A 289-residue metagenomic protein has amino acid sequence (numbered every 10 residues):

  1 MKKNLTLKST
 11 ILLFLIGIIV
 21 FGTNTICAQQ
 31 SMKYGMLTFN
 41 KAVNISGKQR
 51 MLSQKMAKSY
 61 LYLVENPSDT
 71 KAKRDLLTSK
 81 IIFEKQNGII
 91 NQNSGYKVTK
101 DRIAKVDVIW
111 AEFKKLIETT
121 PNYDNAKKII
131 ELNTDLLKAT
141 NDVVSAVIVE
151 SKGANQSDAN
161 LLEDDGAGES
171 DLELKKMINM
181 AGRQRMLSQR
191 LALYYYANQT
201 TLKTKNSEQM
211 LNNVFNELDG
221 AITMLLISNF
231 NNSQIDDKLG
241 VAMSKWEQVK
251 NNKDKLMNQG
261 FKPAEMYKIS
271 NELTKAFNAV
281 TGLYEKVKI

Functional and structural regions predicted by a protein language model:
M1-S9: Positively charged n-region of N-terminal signal peptides that target proteins for export
L12-F21: Bacterial N-terminal signal peptides
T23, A28-Q29: Boundary of Sec targeting at the N-terminus
Q29-M36, K58, K114-T119, Q156-E169 (+3 more regions): Short, charged/polar, low-complexity loop and linker segments that flank or interrupt alpha-helical bundles
L37-S68, E169-K203, N271-T281: N-terminal extracytoplasmic segments of bacterial inner-membrane proteins
R74-A139, V143-I148, K152, F215-F261 (+2 more regions): Heptad-repeat alpha-helical coiled-coil/4-helix-bundle sensor or tether segments in soluble regions
L132-N232: Extended amphipathic alpha-helical interaction segments
